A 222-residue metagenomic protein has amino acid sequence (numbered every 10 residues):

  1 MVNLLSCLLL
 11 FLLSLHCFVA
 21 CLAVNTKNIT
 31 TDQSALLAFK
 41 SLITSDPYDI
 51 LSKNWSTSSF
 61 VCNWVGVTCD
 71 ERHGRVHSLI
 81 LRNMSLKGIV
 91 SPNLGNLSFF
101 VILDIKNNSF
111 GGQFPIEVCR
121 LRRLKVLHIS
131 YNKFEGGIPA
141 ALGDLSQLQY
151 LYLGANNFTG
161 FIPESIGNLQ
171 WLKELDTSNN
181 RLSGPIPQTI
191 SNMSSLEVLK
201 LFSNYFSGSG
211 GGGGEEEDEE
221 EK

Functional and structural regions predicted by a protein language model:
M1-K222: Plant-biased, solvent-exposed loop and capping regions within N-terminal extracellular ligand-binding ectodomains
